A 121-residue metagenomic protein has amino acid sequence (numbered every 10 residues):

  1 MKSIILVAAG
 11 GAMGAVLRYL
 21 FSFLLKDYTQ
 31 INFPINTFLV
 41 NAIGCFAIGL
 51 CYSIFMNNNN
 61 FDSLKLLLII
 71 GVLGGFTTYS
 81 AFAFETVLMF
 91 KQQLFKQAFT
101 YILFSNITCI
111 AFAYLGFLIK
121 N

Functional and structural regions predicted by a protein language model:
M1-N121: Membrane-interface helix-loop junctions in multi-pass transporters/channels
